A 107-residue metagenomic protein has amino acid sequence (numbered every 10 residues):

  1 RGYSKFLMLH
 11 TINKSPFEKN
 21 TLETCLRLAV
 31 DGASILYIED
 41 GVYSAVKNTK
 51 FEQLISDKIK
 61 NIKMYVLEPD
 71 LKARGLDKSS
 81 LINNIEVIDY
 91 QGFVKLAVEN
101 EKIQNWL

Functional and structural regions predicted by a protein language model:
R1-L7: Short, Lys/Arg-enriched N-terminal segments with co-localized hydrophobic residues within the first ~10-30 amino acids
L7-T11, I35-V42, D77-S79: Short, basic, glycine/proline-bearing loop/turn elements
I12, L22, A45: Residues lining hydrophobic/aromatic ligand-binding pockets adjacent to catalytic sites
I12-S15, P69, L107: Structural motif
F17-V30: Histidine-anchored nucleotide/phosphate-binding helix
S34-E39, I62-D70: Short internal beta-strands
F51-N61: Catalytic-core regions built around general acid/base machinery
L76-L107: C-terminal structural segments of small proteins and small subunits
